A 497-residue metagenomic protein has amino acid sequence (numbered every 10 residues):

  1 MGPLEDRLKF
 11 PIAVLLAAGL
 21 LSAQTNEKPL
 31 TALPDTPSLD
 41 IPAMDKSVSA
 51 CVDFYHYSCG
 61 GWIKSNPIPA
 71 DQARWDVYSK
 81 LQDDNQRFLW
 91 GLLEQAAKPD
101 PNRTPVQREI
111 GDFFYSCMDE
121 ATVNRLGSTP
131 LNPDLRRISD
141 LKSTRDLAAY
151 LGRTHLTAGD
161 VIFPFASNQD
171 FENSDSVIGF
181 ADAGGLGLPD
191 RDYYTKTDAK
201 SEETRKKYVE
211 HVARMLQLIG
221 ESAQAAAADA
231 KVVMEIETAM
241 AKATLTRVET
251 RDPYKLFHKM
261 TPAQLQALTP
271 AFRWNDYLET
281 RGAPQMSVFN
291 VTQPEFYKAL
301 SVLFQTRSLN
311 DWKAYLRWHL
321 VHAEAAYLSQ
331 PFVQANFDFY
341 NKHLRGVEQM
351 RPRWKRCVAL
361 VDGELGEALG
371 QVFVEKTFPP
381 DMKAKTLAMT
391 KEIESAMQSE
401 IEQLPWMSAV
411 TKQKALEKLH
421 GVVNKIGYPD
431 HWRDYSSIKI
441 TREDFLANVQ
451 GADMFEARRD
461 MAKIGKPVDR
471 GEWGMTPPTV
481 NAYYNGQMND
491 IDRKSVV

Functional and structural regions predicted by a protein language model:
M1-I12: Bacterial N-terminal signal peptides that target proteins for export
V14-Q24: Hydrophobic h-region of N-terminal signal peptides that target proteins for export in Gram-negative bacteria
K28-L30, Q82, V233, A239 (+7 more regions): Intrinsically disordered, low-complexity linker/terminal regions across diverse proteins
L30-D35, V48-V123: Active-site-surrounding "flap" and adjacent substrate/cofactor-binding loops of secreted or lumenal enzymes, prototyped
D35-I41: N-terminal post-signal-peptidase region of extra-cytosolic proteins
M44-K64, Y194, D198-L218, A409: Hydrophobic/aromatic-rich, well-ordered segments within soluble, folded domains that form packed cores
S65-A70, D100-R103, I219-D229, I401-A415 (+1 more regions): Surface-exposed patches in mature extracellular/periplasmic domains of secreted proteins
E94-A388, E392: Noncatalytic, helix-rich "gating/capping" subdomain that lines the substrate-entry/channel surface of large enzyme
